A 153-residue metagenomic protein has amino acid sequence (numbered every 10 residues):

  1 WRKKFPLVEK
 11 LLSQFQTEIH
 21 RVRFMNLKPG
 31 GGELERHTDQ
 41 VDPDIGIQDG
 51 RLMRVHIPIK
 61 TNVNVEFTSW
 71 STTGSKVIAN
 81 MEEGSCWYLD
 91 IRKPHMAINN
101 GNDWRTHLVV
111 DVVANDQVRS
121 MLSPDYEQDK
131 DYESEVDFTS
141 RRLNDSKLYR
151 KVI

Functional and structural regions predicted by a protein language model:
W1, V152-I153: Amphipathic repeat-derived elements
W1-E9: A structured, charge-rich N-terminal accessory region that forms the first stable segment of a protein and links
V8-C86: Catalytic core of non-heme Fe(II) oxygenases with the double-stranded beta-helix
N64-K151: Catalytic core of Fe(II)/2-oxoglutarate
